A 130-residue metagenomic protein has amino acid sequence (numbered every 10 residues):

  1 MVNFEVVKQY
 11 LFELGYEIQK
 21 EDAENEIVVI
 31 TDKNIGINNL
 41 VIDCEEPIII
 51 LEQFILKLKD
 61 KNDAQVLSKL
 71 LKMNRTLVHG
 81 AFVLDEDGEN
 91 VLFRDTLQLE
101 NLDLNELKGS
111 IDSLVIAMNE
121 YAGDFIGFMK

Functional and structural regions predicted by a protein language model:
M1-I37, T76, V83-L84: Charge-rich, low-complexity N-terminal segments
N25-V28, P47-I49, E89-V91: Hydrophobic residues embedded in beta-strands of well-ordered beta-sheets
K33-L58: Long, continuous compositionally biased terminal/linker segments
I42-P47, E106-D112: Extended Gly/Ser/Thr-rich low-complexity repeat segments, especially those forming or decorating extracellular
I50-E89, T96: Short, internal acidic amphipathic alpha-helical interface segments that mediate docking to partner proteins
H79, V83-G109, G123-K130: Well-ordered alpha/beta subsegment
I116: Long, contiguous binding/interaction regions
